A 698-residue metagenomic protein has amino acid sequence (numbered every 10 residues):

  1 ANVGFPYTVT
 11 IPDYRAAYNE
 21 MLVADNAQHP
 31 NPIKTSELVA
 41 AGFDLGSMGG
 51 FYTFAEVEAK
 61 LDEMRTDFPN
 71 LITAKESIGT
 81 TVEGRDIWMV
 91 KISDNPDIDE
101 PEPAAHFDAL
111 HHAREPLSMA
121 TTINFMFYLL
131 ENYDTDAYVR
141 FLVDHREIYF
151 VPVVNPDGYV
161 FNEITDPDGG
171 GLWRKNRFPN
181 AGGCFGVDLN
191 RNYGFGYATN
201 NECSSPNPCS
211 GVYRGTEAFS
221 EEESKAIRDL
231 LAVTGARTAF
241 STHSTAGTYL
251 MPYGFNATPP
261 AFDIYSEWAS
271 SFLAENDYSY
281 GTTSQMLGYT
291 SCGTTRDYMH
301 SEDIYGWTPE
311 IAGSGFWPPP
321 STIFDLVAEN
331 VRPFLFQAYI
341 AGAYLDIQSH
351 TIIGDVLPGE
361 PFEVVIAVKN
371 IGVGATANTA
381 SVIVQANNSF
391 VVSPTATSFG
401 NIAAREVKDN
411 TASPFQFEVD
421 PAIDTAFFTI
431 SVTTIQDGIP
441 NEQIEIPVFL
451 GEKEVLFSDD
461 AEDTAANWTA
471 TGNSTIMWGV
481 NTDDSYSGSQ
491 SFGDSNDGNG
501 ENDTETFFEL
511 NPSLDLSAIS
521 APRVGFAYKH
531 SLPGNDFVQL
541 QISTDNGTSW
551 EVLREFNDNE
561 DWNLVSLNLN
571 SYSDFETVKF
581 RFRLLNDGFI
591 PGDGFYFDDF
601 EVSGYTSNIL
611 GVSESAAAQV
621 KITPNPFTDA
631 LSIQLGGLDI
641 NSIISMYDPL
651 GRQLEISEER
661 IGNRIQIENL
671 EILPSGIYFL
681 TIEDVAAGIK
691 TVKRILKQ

Functional and structural regions predicted by a protein language model:
E163-T351, V392: Metallocarboxypeptidase
A343-P358, E452-E462, G500-D503, E509 (+3 more regions): Residue-level detector of functionally pivotal "anchor" positions at catalytic/ligand-binding pockets or at interdomain
V391-A422: Intrinsically disordered, low-complexity Pro/Gly/Ser/Thr-rich segments with frequent PxxP/GP/PP motifs and embedded
L456, D460-E505, G534, W562: Extracellular glycan-recognition surfaces and repeat-rich motifs
N499-S517, N563-S566: Short beta-strands within extracellular/lumenal beta-sheet-rich domains
T504-E505, N586-Y605: Extracellular carbohydrate recognition
T548-S573: Extracellular carbohydrate recognition and processing domains and analogous Trp-centered ligand-binding platforms
S613-Q698: C-terminal outer-membrane/trafficking sorting elements
